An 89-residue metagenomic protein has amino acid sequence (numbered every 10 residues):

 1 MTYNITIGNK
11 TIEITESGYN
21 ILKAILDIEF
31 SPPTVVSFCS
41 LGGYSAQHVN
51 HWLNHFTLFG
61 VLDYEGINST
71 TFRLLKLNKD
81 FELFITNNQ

Functional and structural regions predicted by a protein language model:
M1-T11: Long, low-complexity, charged/polar intrinsically disordered regions in eukaryotic proteins
N9-G18, I67-Q89: Short, cationic-aromatic polyanion-contact patches
I12-S40: Short amphipathic alpha-helical interface segments
I21-A24, W52, F84: Charge-rich, solvent-exposed alpha-helical interaction surfaces
I28-S31, F59, N87: Surface-exposed polar/charged interaction patches
T34, W52, L77-D80: N-terminal leader/targeting signatures
G43-L58: Short amphipathic alpha-helical interaction segments
T57-I67: A short, conserved structural fragment
